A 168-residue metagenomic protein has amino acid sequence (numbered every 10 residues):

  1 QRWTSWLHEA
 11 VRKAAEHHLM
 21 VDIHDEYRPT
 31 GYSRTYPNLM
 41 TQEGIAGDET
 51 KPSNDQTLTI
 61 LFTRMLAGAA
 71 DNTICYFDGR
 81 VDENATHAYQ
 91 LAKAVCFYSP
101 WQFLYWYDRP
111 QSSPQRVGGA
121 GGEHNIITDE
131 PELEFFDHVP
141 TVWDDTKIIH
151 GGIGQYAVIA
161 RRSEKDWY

Functional and structural regions predicted by a protein language model:
Q1-N84: Aromatic- and carboxylate-enriched substrate-binding clefts and catalytic-loop regions of carbohydrate-active enzymes
W3, L7, A14, A85-Y89 (+2 more regions): Active-site-proximal structural scaffolding
A10, D82-E83, T146-K147, Q155-A160: Generic recognition of flexible, low-complexity loop/linker segments
M20-D22, D71, A92-V95, I159 (+1 more regions): Structured core elements
F62, T86, H150, I159-R161: Generic marker of residues within folded, mature protein domains
R80-Y89, V95-F97, Q102, R162-W167: Long hydrophobic segments that form regular secondary structure
K93-G152: Catalytic cores of secreted or luminal carbohydrate-active enzymes
G152-Y168: Carbohydrate-binding surface patches
